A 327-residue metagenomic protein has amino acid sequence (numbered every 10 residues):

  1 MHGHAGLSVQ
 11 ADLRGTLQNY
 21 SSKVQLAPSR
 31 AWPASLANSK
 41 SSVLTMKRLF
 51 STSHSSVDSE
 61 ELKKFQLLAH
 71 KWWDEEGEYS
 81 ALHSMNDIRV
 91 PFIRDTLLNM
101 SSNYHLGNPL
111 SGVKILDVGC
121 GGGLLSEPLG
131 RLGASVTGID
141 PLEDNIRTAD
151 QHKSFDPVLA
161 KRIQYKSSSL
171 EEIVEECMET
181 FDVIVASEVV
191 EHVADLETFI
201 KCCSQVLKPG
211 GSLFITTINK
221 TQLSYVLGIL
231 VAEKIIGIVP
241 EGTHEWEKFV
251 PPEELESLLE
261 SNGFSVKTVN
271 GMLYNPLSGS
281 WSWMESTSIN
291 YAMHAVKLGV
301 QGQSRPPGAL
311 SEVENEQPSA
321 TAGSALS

Functional and structural regions predicted by a protein language model:
M1-H54: N-terminal mitochondrial targeting presequence
N38-Y79, H83, D87: N-terminal, positively charged/glycine-rich alpha-helical extensions of SAM-dependent methyltransferases
H83-G112: Conserved alpha-helix/loop element of class I SAM-dependent methyltransferases that forms part of the SAM/SAH-binding
H105-N108, V113-Y225, M293-A295: Conserved SAM-binding loop
S224-K234: Short, flexible, mixed-charge acidic loops at enzyme active sites
G237-E254: Acceptor-substrate binding/catalytic loop of class I
F264-P276: Conserved S-adenosyl-L-methionine
S280-L326: Core SAM-dependent methyltransferase catalytic element
